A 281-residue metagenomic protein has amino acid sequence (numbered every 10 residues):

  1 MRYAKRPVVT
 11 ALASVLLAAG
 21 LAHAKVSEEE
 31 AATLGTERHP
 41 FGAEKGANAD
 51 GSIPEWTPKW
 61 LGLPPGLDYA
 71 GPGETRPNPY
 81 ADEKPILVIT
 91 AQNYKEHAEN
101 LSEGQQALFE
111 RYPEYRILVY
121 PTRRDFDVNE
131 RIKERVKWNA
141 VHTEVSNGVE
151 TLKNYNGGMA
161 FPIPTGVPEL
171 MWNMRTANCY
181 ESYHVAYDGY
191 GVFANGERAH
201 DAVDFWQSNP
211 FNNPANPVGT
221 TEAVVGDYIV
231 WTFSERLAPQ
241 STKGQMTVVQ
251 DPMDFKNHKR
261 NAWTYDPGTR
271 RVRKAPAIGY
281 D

Functional and structural regions predicted by a protein language model:
R2-H23: Gram-negative bacterial Sec-dependent N-terminal signal peptides
A24-K25, R270: N-terminal charge/polar-biased segments
E28, T33-K259: Solvent-exposed N-terminal domain segments of exported/luminal and surface proteins
P267-G268, R273-D281: Short, His- and charge-rich active-site/binding loops that engage polyanionic ligands
